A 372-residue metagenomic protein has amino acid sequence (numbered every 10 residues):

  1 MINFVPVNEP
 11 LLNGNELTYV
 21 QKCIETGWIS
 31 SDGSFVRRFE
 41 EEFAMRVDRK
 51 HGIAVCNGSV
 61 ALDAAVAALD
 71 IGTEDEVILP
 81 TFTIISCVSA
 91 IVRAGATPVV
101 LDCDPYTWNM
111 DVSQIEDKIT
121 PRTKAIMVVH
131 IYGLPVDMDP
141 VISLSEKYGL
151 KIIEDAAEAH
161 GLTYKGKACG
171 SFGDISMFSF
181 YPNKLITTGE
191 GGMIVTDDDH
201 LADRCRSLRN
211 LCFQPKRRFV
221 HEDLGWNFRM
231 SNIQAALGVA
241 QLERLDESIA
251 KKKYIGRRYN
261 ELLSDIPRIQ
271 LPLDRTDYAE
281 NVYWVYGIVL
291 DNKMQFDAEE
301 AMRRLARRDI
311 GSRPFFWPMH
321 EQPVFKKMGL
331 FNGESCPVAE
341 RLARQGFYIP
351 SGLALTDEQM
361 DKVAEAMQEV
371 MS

Functional and structural regions predicted by a protein language model:
M1-I29, P350: N-terminal "arm"/small-domain region of PLP-dependent enzymes with the aminotransferase-like
I29-E76, A90-A94, V100-D102, K167: Phosphate-binding glycine-rich loop
R37-E41, R46-G52, S113, A125-V129 (+4 more regions): PLP-dependent aminotransferase class I/II
I53, I78, V99, I152-I153 (+3 more regions): Structural detector of well-ordered beta-strand residues that form the stable sheet scaffold of enzyme domains
A67-A156, T163: PLP-dependent aminotransferase-like
F82, A96, C103, A157-E158 (+4 more regions): Histidine-centered beta-alpha loop that forms part of the nucleotide-sugar donor binding/catalytic region in diverse
E154-T188, R217-E222: Conserved active-site segment immediately N-terminal to the catalytic lysine that forms the internal aldimine
S171-N210, N232-A235: Active-site PLP attachment segment
